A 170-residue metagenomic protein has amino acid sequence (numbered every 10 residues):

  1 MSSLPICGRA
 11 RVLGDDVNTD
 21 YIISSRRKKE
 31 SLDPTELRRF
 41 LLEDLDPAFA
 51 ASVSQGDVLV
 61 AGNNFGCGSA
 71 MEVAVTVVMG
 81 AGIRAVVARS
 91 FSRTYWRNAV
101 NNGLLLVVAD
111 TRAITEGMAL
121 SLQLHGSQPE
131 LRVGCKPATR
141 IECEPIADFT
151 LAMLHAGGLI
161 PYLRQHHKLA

Functional and structural regions predicted by a protein language model:
M1-S25, P161-A170: N-terminal, positively charged, Ser/Thr/Ala/Gly-biased leader segments that form transit/presequence-like amphipathic
P5, V58, A147-F149: Short hydrophobic "helix-edge" motifs at membrane interfaces and signal-peptide entry regions
V12, I23-S25, K29-Q128, A138: Feature captures the catalytic cores and cofactor-binding loops of soluble hydro-lyases/lyases that act on carboxylate
L13, N18-T19, S24, F49 (+5 more regions): Glycine-rich, flexible loop/turn motifs
Y21, E36, F40, N98 (+2 more regions): Alpha-helical scaffold segments in soluble metabolic enzymes
G66-E72, L154-R164: Conserved phosphate/anionic-ligand binding catalytic regions in large, soluble enzymes, centered on
G117-I160: C-terminal binding/interaction regions
